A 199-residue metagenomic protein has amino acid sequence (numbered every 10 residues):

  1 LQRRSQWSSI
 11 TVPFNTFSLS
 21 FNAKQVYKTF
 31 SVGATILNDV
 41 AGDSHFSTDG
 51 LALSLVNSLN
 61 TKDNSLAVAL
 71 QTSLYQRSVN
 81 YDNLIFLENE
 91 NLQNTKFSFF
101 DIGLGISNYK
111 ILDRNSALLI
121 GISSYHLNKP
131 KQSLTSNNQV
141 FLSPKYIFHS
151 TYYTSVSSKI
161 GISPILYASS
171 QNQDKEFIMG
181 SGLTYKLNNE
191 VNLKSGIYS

Functional and structural regions predicted by a protein language model:
L1-S199: Subset of outer-membrane beta-barrel
